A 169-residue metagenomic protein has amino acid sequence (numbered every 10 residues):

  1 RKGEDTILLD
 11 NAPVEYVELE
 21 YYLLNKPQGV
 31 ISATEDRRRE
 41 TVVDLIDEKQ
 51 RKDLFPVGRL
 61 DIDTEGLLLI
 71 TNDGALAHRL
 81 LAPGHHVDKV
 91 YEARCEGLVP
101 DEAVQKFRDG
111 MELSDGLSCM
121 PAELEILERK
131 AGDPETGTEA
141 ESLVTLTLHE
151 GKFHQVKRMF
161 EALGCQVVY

Functional and structural regions predicted by a protein language model:
R1-Y169: Basic, flexible Lys/Arg- and Gly-enriched helix-loop patches that mediate nucleic-acid binding at interfaces with rRNA
